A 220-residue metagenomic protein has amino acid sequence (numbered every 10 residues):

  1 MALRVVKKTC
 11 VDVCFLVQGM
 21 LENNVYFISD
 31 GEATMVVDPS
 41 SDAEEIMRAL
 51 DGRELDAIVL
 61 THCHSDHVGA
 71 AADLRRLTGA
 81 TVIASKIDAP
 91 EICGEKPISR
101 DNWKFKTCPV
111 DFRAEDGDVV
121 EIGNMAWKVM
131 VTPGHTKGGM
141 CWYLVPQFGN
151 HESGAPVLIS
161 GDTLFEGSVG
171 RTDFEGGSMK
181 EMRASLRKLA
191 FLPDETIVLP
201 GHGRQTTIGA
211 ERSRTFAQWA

Functional and structural regions predicted by a protein language model:
A2-R53, C141-S160: Conserved beta-strand hairpin/beta-sheet module of binuclear metal-dependent hydrolase folds, prominently
L16, A114, T132: Hydrophobic residues at beta-strand termini and immediately following loops that shape nucleotide-binding pockets
N24-D30, E91-I92, T163-S168: Short, basic/glycine-rich phosphate-binding loops at helix/coil junctions that contact nucleotide phosphates
N24-Y26, F112, G117-D118, M140 (+1 more regions): Residue-level detector of beta-strand structural context in well-folded domains
I28, T61, T132: Conserved S/T- and glycine-rich ATP-binding loop of Class I adenylate-forming
T34, P97-I98, A126-A220: Metallo-beta-lactamase
P39, H67-V68, M182, L186: Aromatic/hydrophobic pocket-lining residues that form the small-molecule binding cavity in soluble enzyme cores
S41-M125, V145-F148, R214-A217: Active-site HxH/HxHxD metal-binding segment of metal-dependent hydrolases
